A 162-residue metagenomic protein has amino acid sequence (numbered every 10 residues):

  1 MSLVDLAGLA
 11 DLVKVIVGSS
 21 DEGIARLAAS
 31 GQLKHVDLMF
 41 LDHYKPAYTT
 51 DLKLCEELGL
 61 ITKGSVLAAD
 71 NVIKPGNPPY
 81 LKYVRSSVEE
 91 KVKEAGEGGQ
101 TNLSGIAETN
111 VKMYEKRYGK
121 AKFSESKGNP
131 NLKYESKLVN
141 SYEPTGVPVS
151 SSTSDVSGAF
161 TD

Functional and structural regions predicted by a protein language model:
M1-H35: S-adenosyl-L-methionine
L3, A7, D37, S152-S154 (+1 more regions): Extended hydrophobic blocks
D11-L12, M39-L41, S124-K127: N-terminal start-of-chain detector that recognizes signal peptides and the immediate post-cleavage beginning
S19, F40-P46: Switch II (G3) loop of P-loop NTPases
G31-L41, V66: Short SAM/SAH-binding signature in class I
A47-D162: C-terminal substrate-binding/active-site "lid" region of AdoMet-derived donor-dependent transferases
